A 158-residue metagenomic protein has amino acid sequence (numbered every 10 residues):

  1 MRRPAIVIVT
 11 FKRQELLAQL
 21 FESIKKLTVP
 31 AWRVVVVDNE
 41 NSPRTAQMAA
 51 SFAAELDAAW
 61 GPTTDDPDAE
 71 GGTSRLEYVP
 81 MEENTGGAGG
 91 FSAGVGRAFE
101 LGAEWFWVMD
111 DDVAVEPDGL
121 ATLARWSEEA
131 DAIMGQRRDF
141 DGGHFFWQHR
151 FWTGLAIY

Functional and structural regions predicted by a protein language model:
R3-A5, R33: Cell-envelope/extracellular polymer assembly enzymes that use nucleotide-activated donors
R13-K26: Short, well-formed alpha-helical segments that are part of the catalytic scaffolds of diverse glycosyltransferases
K25-V79: Acidic donor-binding segment of Leloir-type glycosyltransferases
T45, F91, P117-L120: Acidic donor-diphosphate engagement hotspot in glycosyltransferases and nucleotidyltransferases that stabilizes
M81-E100: Glycine-rich, basic loop-to-helix element that forms the pyrophosphate-binding segment of sugar-nucleotide handling
A103-D112: Short beta-strand-to-loop acidic/aromatic patch adjacent to the donor-nucleotide binding site
D118-W147: Conserved donor NDP-sugar-binding/catalytic core segment of glycosyltransferases
F151-Y158: Short, flexible, basic/aromatic active-site loop/helix in glycosyltransferases
